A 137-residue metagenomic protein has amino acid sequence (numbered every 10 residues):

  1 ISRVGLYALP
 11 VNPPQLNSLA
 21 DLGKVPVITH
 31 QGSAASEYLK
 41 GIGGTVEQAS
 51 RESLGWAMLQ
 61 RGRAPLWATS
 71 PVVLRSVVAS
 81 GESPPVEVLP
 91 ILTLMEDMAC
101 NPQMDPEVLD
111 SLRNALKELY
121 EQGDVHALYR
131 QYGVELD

Functional and structural regions predicted by a protein language model:
I1-D21, G32, P85-I91: Acidic, polar ligand-binding/catalytic clefts
I1-G5, R75, A79-K117, L136-D137: Periplasmic-binding protein-like
L9-P10, H30-S33, E52, A68-V77: Beta->alpha turn/N-cap motifs
P10-P13, V25-P26, S33, M98-L136: Extended ligand-binding regions for polar small-molecule ligands
A20, E37, S53, A57 (+4 more regions): Solvent-exposed, polar/charged alpha-helical surfaces in well-ordered, non-transmembrane soluble domains, broadly
D21, G41-I42, E52-V72, S80-G81: Short helices/loops that flank or line small-molecule/ion binding pockets
T29, G44-E52, M58, E87-V88: Short beta-strand-to-loop elements that line the ligand-binding cleft of bilobed periplasmic-binding protein-like
G32-K40: Aromatic-rich, solvent-exposed beta-strand/loop patch
